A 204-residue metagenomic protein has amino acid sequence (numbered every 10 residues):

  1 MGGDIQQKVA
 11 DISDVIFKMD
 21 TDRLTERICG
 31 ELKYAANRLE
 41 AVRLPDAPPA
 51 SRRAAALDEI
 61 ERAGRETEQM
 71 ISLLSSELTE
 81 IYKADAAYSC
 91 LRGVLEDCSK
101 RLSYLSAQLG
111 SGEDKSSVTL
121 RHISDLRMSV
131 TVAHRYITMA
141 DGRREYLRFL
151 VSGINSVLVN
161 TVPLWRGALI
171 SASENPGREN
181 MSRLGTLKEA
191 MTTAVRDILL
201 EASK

Functional and structural regions predicted by a protein language model:
M1-R92, S99: Leu/Val/Ala/Ile-rich N-terminal alpha-helices, chiefly Sec-type signal peptides and the beginnings
S103-K204: Long amphipathic all-alpha helical oligomerization modules
